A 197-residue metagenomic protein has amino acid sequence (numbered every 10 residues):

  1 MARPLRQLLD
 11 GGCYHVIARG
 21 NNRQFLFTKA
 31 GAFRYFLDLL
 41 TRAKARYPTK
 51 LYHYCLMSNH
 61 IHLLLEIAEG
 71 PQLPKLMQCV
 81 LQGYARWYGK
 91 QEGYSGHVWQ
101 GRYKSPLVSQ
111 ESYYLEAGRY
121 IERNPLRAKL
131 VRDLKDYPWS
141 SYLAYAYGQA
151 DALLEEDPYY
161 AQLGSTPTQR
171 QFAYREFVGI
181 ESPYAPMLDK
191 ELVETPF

Functional and structural regions predicted by a protein language model:
M1-H53, M57, E66-F197: Short Pro-Cys-Gly-centered "Cys-loop" motif that presents a nucleophilic cysteine in a tight turn
H60: Glycine/serine-rich anion-binding loops at beta->alpha junctions that coordinate negatively charged ligand groups
